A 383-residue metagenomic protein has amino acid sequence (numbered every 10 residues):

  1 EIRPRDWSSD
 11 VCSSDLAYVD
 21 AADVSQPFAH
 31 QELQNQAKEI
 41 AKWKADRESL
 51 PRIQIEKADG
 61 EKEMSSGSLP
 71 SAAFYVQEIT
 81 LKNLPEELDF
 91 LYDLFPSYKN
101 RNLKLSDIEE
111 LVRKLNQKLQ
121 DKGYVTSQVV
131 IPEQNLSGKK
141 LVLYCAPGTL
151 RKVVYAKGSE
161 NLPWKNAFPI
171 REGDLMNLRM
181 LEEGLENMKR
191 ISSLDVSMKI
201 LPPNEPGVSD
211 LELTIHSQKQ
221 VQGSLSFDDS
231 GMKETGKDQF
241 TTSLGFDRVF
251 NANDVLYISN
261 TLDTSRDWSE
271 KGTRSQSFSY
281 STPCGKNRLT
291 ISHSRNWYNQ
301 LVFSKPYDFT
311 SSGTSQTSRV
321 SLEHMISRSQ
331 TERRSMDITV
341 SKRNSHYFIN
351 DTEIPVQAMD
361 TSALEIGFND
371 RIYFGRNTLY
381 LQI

Functional and structural regions predicted by a protein language model:
E1-D15: Single conserved hydrophobic/aromatic residue that forms the stacking wall/gate of nucleotide- or nucleobase-binding
L16-E182, E186-I383: Immediate N-terminus of the mature polypeptide
